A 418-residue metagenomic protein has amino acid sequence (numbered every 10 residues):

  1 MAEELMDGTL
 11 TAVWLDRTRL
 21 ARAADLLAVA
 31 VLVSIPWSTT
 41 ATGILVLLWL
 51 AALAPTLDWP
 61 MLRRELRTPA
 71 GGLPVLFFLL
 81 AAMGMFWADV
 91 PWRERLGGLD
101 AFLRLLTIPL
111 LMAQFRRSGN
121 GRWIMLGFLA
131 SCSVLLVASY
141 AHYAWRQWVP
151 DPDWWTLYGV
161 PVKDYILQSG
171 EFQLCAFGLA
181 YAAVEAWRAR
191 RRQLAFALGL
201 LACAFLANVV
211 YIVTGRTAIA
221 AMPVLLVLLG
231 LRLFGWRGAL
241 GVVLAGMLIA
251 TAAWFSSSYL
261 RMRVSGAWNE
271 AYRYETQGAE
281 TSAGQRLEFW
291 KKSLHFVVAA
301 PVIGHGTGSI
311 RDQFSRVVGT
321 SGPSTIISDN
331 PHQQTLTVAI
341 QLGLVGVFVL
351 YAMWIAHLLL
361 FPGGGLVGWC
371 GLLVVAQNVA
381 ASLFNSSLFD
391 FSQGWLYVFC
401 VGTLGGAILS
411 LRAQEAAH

Functional and structural regions predicted by a protein language model:
M1-E94, R116-R122, L126, A182-F196 (+2 more regions): Transmembrane signal-anchor hairpin modules in multi-pass inner-membrane enzymes, especially those that act on
T42-L53, G97-P109, L167-A182, C203 (+3 more regions): Hydrophobic core segments of transmembrane alpha-helices in multi-pass, intramembrane catalytic enzymes
L47-A54, L226, M353, L366-V379 (+1 more regions): Transmembrane alpha-helices of multi-pass inner-membrane enzymes
P69-F77, W92-R116, R122-C132, L136 (+2 more regions): Aromatic-anchored transmembrane helix interface
N120-W154, V162-F234, G241-M247, T251-F255 (+2 more regions): Alpha-helical transmembrane segments of multi-pass inner-membrane proteins
A130, L231, T320, Q341-A376: Hydrophobic transmembrane alpha-helices and their immediate junctions
I212-V213, L233-Q277, T281, K291-A299 (+1 more regions): A membrane-periplasm/extracellular boundary helix in multi-pass inner-membrane enzymes that assemble envelope glycans
T276-K291, H295, A299, I303-L342: Long extracytoplasmic/lumenal interhelical loops at the membrane interface of multi-pass membrane proteins
